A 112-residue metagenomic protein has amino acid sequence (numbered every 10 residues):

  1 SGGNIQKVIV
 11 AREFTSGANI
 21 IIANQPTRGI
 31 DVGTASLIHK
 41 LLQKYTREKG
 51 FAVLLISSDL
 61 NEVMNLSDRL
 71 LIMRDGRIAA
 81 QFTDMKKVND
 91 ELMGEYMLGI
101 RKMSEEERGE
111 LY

Functional and structural regions predicted by a protein language model:
S1-Y112: Glycine-rich phosphate-binding loops of nucleotide-dependent enzymes
